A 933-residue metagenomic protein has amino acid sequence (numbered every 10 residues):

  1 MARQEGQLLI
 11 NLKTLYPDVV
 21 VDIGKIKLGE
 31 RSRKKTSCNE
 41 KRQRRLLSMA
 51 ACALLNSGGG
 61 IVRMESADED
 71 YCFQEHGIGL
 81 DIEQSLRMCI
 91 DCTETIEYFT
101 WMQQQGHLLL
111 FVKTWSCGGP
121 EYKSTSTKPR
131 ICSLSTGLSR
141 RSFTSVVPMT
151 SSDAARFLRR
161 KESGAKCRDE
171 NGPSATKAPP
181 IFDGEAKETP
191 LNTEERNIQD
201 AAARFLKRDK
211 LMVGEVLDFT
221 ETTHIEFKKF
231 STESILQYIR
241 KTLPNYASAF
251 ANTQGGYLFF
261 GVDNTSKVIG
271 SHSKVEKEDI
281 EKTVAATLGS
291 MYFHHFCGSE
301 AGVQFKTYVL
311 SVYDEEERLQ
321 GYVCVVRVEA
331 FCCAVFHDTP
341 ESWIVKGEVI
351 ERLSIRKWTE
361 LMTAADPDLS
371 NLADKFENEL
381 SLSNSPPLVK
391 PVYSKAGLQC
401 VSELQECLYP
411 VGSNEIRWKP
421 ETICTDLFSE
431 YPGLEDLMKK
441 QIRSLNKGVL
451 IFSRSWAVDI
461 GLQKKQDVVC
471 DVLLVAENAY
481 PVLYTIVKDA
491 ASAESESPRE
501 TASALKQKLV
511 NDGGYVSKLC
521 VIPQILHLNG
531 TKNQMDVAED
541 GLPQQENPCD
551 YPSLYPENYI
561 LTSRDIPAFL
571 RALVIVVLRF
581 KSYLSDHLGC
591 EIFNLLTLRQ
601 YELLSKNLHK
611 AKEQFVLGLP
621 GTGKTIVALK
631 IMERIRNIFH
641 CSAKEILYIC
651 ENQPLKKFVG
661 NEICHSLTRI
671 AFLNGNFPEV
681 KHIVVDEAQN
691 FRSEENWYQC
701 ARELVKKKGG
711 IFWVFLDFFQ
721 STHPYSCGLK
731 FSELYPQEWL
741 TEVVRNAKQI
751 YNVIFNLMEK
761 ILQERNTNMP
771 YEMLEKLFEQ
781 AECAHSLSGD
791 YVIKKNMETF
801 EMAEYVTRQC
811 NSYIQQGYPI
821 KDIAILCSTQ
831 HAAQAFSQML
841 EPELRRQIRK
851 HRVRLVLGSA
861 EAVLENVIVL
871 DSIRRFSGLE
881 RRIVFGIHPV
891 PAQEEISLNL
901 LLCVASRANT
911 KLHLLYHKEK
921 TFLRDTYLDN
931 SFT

Functional and structural regions predicted by a protein language model:
M1-Q405: Conserved N-terminal catalytic/coupling substructures associated with nucleotide/phosphate chemistry
E40-R44, I239, D426-Y431, E494-T501 (+4 more regions): Phosphate/oxyanion-binding active-site loops and adjacent basic polyanion-contact surfaces
E40-R45, Q74-H76, I235-K241, G461-K465 (+5 more regions): Active-site-adjacent loop/helix micro-motif of nuclease/hydrolase catalytic cores
R44-S48, G79-S85, L243-P244, T283-A285 (+5 more regions): Well-ordered, non-membrane alpha-helical segments in soluble/globular domains
D68-D70, M102-Q105, T114-S116, D263-S266 (+7 more regions): Short beta-alpha junction loops
T253, Y292-E300, A504-K518, I638-C641 (+1 more regions): Arginine/glycine-rich "motif VI" loop of SF2 helicases in the C-terminal RecA-like domain
S381-C470, L474-G589: Intrinsically disordered, low-complexity Ser/Thr/Pro/Gly-rich regulatory segments
G589-T933: Conserved helicase motor core of SF1/SF2 NTP-dependent helicases
